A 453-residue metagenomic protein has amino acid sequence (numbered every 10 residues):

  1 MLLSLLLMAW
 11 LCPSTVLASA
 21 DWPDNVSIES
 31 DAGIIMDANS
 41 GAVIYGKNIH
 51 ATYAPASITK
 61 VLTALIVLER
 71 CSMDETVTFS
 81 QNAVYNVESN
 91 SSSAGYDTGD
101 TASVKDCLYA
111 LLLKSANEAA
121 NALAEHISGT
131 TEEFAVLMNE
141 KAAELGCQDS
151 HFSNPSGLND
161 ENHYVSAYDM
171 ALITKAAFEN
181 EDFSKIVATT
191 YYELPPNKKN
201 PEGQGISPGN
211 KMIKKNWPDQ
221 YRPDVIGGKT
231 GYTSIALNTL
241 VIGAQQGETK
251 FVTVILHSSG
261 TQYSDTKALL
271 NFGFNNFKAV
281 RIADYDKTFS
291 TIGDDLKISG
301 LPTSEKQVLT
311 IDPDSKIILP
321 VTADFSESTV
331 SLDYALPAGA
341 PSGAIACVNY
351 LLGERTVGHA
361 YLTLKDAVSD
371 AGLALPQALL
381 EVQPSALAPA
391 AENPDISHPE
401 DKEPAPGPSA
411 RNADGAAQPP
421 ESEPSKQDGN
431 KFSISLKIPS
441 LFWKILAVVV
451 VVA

Functional and structural regions predicted by a protein language model:
M1-S19, W443-A453: Sec-dependent N-terminal signal peptides of Gram-positive bacterial secreted proteins and lipoproteins
L7, S14-A18, D31, A122 (+3 more regions): N-terminal cationic amphipathic segment used for targeting or macromolecule association
L7-M8, C12, S40, V84 (+3 more regions): Generic "edge-of-domain/loop-turn" microfeature
V16-Y168, L172-E181, K185-I186: Active-site-adjacent loops and short helices of periplasmic peptidoglycan-processing enzymes
C147-Q148, N162-Y164, D169, T174-K444: Domain-terminus/edge residues, biased toward the C-terminal soluble/receptor-binding domains of extracytoplasmic
